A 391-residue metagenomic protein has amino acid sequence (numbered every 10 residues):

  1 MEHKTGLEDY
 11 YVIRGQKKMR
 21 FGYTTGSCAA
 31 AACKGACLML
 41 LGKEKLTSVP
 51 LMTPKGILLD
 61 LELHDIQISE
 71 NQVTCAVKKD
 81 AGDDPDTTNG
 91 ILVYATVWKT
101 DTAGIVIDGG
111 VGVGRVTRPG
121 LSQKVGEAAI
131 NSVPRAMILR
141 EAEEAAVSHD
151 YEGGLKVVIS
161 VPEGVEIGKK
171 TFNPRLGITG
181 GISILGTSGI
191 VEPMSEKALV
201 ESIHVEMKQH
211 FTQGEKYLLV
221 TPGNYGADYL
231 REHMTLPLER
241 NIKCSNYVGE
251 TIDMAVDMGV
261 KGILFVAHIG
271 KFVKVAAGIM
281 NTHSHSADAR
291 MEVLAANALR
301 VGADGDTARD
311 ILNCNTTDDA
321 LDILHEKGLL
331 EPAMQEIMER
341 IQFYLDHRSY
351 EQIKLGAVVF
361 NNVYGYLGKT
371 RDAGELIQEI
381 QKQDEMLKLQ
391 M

Functional and structural regions predicted by a protein language model:
M1-L176: Generic N-terminal targeting/processing segments that precede catalytic cores or assembly contacts
E2-G6, Y10-I13, R20, L176-I182 (+2 more regions): A structural signal for small-residue-enriched, beta-sheet-centric alpha/beta enzyme cores and oligomeric scaffold folds
L40-L59, G112-I130, I167-F172, F211-G226 (+3 more regions): Short N-terminal secondary-structure initiator segments
Y94, H233-L236, T370-I377: Surface-exposed flexible segments
R118, G168, Y229, K274-A276 (+1 more regions): Generic domain-boundary/flexible-linker signal
R135, M338, Q342-M391: Extended hydrophobic packing segments that form well-structured cores
